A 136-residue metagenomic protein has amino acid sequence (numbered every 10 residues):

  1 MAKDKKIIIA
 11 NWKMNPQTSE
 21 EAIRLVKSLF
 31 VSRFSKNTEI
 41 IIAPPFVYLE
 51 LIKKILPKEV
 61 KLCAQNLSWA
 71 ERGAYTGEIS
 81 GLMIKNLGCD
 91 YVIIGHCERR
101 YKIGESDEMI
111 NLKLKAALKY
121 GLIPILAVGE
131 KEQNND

Functional and structural regions predicted by a protein language model:
M1-D136: Active-site loop-to-helix "anion-binding N-cap" substructures in soluble metabolic enzymes
